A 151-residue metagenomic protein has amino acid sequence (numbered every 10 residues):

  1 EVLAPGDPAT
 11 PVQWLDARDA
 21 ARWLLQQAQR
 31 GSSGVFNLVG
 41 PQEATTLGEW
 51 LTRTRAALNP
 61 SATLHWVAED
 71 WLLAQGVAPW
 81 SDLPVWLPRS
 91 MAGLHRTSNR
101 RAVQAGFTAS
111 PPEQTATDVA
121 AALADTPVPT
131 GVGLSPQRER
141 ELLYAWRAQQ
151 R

Functional and structural regions predicted by a protein language model:
E1-L15, N37: A conserved pocket-lining segment of Rossmann-fold NAD(P)-dependent short-chain dehydrogenase/reductase
E1-L3, G34, T63, T108: Conserved beta-strand segments of alpha/beta enzyme cores
E1-P5, P60, L94: A short C-terminal helix-loop "cap" of Rossmann-like NAD(P)-dependent dehydrogenase/epimerase domains
P11-W14, A44, R96: Short aromatic/basic micro-patch
V12-A20, P111: A conserved structural motif in NAD(P)-dependent oxidoreductases
W23, Q27-S90, S98-R100, D118-A120 (+1 more regions): Mid/C-terminal beta-alpha module of Rossmann-like enzyme folds, strongest in SDR-family dehydrogenases/epimerases
G93-T108: Extended, charge-rich low-complexity interaction segments
T115: Catalytic phosphate/metal-binding cores of nucleic-acid and nucleotide-processing enzymes, i.e., regions that mediate
